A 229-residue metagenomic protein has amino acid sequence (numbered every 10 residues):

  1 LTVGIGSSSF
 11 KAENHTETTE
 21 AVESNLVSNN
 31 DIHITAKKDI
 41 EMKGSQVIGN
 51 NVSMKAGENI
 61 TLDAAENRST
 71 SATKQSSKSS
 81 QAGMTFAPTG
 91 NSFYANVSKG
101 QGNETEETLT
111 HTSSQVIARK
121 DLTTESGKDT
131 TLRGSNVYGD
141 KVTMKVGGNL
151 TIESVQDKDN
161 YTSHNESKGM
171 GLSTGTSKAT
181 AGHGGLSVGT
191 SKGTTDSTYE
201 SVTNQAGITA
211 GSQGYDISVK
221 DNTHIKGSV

Functional and structural regions predicted by a protein language model:
L1-V229: Binding/recognition "hotspot" determinant
